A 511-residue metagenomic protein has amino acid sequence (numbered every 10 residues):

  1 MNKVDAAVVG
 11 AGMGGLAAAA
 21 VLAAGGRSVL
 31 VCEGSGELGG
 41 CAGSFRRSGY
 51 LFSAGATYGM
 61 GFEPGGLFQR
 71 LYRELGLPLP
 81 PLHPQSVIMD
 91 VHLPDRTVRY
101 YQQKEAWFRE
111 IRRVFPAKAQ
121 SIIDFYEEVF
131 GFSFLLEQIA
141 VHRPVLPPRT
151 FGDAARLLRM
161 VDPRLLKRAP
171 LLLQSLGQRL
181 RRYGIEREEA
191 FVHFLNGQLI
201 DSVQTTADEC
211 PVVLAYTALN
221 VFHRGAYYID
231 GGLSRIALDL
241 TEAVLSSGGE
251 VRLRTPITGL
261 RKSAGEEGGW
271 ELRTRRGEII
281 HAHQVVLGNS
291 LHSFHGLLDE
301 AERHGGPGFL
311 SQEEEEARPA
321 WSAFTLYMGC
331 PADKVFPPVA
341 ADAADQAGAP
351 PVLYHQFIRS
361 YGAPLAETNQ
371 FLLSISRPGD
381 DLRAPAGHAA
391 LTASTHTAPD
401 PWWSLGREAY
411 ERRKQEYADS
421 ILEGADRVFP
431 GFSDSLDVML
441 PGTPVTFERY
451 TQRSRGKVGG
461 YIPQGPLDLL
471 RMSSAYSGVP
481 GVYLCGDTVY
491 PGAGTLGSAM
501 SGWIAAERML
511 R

Functional and structural regions predicted by a protein language model:
N2-V141: N-terminal glycine-rich phosphate/pyrophosphate-binding loop and immediately adjacent elements
A56, D487-L510: A conserved FAD-binding loop/helix module that cradles the flavin
H83, A237, L253-T255, R261: Short loop/edge segments at beta-strand edges and connector loops that shape dinucleotide/nucleotide cofactor-binding
F130-S247, R453-G465: Active-site/ligand-binding neighborhood in enzyme catalytic cores
A190-T205, T368, L372-S374, P430-P491: A glycine-rich dinucleotide-binding beta-alpha-beta segment and adjacent secondary-structure elements that constitute
V244-I257: A conserved beta-strand/loop element that lines the FAD pocket in flavoprotein oxidoreductases
P256-P385: Mid-domain catalytic core of redox enzymes that form a hydrophobic substrate pocket/lid adjacent to a catalytic redox
D333-V445: C-terminal segments that line or cap access tunnels to active or ligand-binding sites in enzymes and enzyme-associated
